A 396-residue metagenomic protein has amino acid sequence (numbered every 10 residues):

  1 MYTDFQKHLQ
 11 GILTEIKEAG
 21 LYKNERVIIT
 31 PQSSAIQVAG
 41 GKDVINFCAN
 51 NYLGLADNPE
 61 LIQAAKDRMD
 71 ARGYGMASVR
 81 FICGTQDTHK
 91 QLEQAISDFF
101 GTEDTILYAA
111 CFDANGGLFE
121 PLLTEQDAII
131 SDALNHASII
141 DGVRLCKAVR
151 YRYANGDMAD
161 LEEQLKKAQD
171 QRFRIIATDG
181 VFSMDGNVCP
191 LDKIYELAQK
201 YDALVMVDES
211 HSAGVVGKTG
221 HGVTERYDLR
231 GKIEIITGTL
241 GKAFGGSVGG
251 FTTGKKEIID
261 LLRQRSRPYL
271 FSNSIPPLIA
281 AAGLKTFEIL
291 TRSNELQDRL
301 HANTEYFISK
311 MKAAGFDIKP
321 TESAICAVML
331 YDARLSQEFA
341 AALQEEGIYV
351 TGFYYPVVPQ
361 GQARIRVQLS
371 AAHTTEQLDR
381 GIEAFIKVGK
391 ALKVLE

Functional and structural regions predicted by a protein language model:
Q10-G11, E15-R72, A203: N-terminal "arm"/small-domain region of PLP-dependent enzymes with the aminotransferase-like
N51, Y151, N155-V207: Active-site phosphate-binding strand-loop segment of PLP-dependent enzymes
P59, Q63, D67, A71 (+4 more regions): PLP-dependent enzyme catalytic core of the Aspartate aminotransferase-like
V79-T85, E93-G117: Short loop-beta-helix segment that forms the pyridoxal 5′-phosphate
L118-A137: Conserved PLP-anchoring active-site segment centered on the Schiff-base-forming lysine
Y201-L204, H211, V216-E322, L335: Active-site C-terminal subdomain of aminotransferase-like
D298-F307, K312-G347, V357, Q362 (+1 more regions): Conserved PLP-binding catalytic core of the aspartate aminotransferase-like
